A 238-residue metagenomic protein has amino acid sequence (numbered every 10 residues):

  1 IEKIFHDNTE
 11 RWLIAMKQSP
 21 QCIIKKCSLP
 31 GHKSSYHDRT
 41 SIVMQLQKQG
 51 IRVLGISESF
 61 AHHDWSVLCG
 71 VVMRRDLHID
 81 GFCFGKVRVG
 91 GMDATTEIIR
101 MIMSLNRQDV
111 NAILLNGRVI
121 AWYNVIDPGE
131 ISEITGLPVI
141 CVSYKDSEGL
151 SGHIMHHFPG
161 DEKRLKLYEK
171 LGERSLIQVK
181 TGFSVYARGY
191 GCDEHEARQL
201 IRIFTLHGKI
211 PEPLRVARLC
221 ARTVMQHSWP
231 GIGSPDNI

Functional and structural regions predicted by a protein language model:
I42-H62: Two-metal-ion RNase H-like nuclease active-site motif
G55-R75: Acidic, metal-ligating active-site segments
S59-H63, G117-I126, K145-E148, G191-E194: Gly/Ser/Thr-rich loops at beta-strand to alpha-helix junctions that form or flank small-molecule/cofactor-binding
L68-A121: A glycine-rich, hydrophobic loop/mini-helix early in the fold
D127-V185: Long, charge-dense
G189-I238: Charge-patterned, long linear interaction tracts outside catalytic cores
